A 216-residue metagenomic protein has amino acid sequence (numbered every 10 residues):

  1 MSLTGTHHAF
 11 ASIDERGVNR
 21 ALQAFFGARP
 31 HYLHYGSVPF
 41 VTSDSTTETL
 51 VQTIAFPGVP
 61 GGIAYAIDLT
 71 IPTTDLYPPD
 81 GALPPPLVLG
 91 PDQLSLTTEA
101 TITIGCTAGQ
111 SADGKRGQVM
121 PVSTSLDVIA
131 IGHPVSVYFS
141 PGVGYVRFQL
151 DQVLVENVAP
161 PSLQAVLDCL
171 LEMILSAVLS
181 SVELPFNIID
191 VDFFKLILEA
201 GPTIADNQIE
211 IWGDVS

Functional and structural regions predicted by a protein language model:
M1-D113, G142-S216: Tubular lipid-binding modules of the TULIP superfamily
P85, V128-F139: Extended lipid/amphipathic-ligand handling interfaces
G114-I131: Amphipathic hydrophobic-ligand
